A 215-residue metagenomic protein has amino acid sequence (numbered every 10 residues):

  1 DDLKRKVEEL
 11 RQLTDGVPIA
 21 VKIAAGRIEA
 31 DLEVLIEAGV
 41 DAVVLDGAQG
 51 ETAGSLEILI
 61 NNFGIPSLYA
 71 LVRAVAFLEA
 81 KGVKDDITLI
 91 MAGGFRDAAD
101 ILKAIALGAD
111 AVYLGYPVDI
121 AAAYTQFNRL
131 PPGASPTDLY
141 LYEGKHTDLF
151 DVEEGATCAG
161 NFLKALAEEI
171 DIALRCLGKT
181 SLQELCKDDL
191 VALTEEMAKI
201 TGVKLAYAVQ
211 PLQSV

Functional and structural regions predicted by a protein language model:
D1-E143: Glycine-rich phosphate/ribose-binding loops and adjacent secondary-structure elements that form binding surfaces
G144-V215: C-terminal extensions of enzymes
